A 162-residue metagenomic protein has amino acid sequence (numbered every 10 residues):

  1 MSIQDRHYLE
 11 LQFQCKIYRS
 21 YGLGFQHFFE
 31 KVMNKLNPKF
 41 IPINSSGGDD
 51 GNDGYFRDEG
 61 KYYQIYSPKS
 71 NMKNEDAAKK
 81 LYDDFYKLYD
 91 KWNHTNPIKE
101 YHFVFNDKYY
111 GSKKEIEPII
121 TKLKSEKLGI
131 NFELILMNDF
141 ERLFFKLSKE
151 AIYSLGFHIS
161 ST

Functional and structural regions predicted by a protein language model:
M1-I43: Acidic-basic catalytic patches of nuclease active cores, encompassing PD-(D/E)XK and other metal-cofactor nuclease
F28, V32, Y62, K80 (+2 more regions): Alpha-helical scaffold elements adjacent to nucleotide-binding pockets in ATP/GTP-utilizing enzyme cores
I41-D53: Globular "head" domains of long coiled-coil molecular machines
D50-D53, S70-K73, G111-S112: Short active-site-adjacent helix-start/loop capping segments
Y55-Y62: Active-site beta-strand-loop-beta-strand hairpin of nuclease catalytic cores that positions key catalytic residues
Y66: Anionic group-transfer/hydrolysis microenvironments
K69-K91: Mg2+/Mn2+-dependent nuclease catalytic core
D83-T162: Acidic metal-coordinating catalytic centers involved in nucleic-acid phosphodiester chemistry
